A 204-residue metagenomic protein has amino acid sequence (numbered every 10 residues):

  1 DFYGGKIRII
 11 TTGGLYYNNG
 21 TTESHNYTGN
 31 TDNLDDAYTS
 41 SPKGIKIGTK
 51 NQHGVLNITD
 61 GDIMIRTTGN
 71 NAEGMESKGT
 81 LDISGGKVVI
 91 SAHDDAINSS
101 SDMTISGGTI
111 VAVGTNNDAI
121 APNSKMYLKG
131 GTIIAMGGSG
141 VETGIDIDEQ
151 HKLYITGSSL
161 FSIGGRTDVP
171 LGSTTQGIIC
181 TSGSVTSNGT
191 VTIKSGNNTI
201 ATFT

Functional and structural regions predicted by a protein language model:
D1-T204: A composition-driven surface/loop motif
